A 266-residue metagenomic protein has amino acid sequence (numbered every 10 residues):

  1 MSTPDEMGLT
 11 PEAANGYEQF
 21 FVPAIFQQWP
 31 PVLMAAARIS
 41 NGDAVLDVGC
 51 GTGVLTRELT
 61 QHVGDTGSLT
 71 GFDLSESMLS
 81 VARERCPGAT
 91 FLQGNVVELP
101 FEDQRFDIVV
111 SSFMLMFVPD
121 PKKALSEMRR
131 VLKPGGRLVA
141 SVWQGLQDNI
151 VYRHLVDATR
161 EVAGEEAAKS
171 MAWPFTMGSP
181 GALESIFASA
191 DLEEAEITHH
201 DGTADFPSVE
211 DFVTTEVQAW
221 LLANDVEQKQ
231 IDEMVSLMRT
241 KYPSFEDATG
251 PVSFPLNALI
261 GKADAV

Functional and structural regions predicted by a protein language model:
S2-M7, A14, F26, T52-V54 (+1 more regions): Conserved Class I S-adenosyl-L-methionine
P23-D43, E58: Conserved alpha-helix/loop element of class I SAM-dependent methyltransferases that forms part of the SAM/SAH-binding
A44-L99, K123: Class I SAM-dependent methyltransferase SAM/SAH-binding core
V97-I108: A short acidic, Gly/Pro-enriched loop at the edge of an enzyme's catalytic core that lines a small-molecule cofactor
I108-P121, Q144: A short SAM/SAH-binding and catalytic strip from SAM-dependent methyltransferases
K122-K123, R129-P207, A223: Conserved catalytic/acceptor-binding region of the Class I
